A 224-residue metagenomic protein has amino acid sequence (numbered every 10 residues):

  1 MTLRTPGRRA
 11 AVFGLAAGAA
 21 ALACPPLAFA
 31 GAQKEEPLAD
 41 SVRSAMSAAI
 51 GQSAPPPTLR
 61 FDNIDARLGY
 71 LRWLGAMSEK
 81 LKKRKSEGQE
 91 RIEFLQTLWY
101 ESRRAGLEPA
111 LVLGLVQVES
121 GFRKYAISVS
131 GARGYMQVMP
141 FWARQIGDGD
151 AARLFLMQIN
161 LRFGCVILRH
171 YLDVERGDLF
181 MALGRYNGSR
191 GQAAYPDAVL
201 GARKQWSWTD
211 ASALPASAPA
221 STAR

Functional and structural regions predicted by a protein language model:
M1-G18: N-terminal secretory signal peptides and thylakoid transit peptides that target proteins across membranes
A20-A21, I50-Q52: Residue-level detector of alpha-helical hydrophobic segments embedded in or interacting with membranes
A23-P25: N-terminal signal peptide c-region/cleavage motif recognized by signal peptidases
F29-A39: Cleaved targeting-peptide boundary
A32, S53-R224: Catalytic glycan-binding domains that act on GlcNAc-containing polysaccharides
A39, R43, L71-L74: Onset of an N-terminal alpha helix
